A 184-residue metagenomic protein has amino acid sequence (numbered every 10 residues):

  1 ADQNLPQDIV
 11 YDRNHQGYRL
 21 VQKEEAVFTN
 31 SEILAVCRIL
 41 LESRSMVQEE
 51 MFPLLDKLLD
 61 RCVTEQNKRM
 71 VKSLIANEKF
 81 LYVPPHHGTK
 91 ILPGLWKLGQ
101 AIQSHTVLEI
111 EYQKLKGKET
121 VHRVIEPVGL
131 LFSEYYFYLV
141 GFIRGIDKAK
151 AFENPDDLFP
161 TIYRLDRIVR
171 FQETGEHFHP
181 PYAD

Functional and structural regions predicted by a protein language model:
A1-A35: Short, basic/aromatic recognition patches that contact phosphate-bearing ligands
A1-N4, L20, L41, F178-D184: Short, intrinsically disordered, charge-balanced linker/junction segments flanking boundaries in proteins
Q3, Q7, Q16, Q22 (+5 more regions): Residue-identity detector for glutamine
I9-Y11, S73, A149: Assembly/interface hotspot detector across virion components, adhesins/toxins, and nucleic-acid enzymes
Q22-F28, I39-M46, D156-Y163: Short, exposed beta-strand "edge-strand" segments with a Pro/Gly-rich flavor and a Y/T-containing core
F28-Q113: Bulky hydrophobic/aromatic content
N77-D184: Core beta-strand-centered patch of the WYL/Sm-like small regulatory domain
